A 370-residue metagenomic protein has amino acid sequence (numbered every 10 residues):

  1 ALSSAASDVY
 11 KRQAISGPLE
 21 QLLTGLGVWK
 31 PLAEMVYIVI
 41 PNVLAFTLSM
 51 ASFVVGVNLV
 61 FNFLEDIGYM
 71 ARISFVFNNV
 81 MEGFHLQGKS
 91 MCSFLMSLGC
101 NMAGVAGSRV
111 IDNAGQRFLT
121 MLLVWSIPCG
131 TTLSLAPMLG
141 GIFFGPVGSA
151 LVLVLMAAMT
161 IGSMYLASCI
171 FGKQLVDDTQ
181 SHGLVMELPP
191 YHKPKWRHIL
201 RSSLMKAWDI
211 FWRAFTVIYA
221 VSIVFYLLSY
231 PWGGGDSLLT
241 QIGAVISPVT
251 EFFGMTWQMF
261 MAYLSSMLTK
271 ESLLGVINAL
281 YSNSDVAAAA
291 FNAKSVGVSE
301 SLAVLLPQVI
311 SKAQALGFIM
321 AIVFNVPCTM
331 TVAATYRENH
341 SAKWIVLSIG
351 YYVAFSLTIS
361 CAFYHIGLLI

Functional and structural regions predicted by a protein language model:
A1-A6, Y10: Single conserved hydrophobic/aromatic residue that forms the stacking wall/gate of nucleotide- or nucleobase-binding
A14, P18, L22-L23, G27 (+4 more regions): Core transmembrane alpha-helical segments of multi-pass membrane transporters/permeases
A14, P18-L22, A71-G99, D177-S202 (+2 more regions): Juxtamembrane inter-helical linkers in multi-pass membrane proteins
L44-Y69, F77-G104, I218, V245-D285: Hydrophobic alpha-helical transmembrane segments of multi-pass integral membrane proteins, predominantly secondary
F77, F84-G140, L264-E271, I277 (+2 more regions): Alpha-helical membrane segments and immediately flanking helix-loop junctions that form or couple to the substrate/ion
G130-V152, A333-S341, A362-I370: Transmembrane helix-loop junctions at the membrane interface of multipass transporters and ion channels
V152-A167: Alpha-helical transmembrane segments
I218, I223-M320, A342-I345, Y351-A354 (+1 more regions): Extracytoplasmic
